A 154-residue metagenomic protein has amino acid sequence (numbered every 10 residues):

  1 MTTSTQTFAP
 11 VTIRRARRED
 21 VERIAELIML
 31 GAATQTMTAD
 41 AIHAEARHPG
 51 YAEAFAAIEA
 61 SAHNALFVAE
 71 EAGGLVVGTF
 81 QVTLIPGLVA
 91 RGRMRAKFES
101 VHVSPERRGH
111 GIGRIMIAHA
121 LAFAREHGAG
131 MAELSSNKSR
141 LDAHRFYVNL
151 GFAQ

Functional and structural regions predicted by a protein language model:
T12-E26: A short beta-loop-alpha structural element at the N-terminal edge of CoA-dependent acyl/N-acetyltransferase catalytic
R18, M29-A54: Conserved GNAT-fold acetyl-CoA-binding loop/helix
A56-V68, K97: A short helix-loop-beta-strand connector motif used in the catalytic cores of GNAT acetyltransferases and, in some
N64-F80: Conserved beta-hairpin
E70, P86, F98-R108: A short, internal acetyl-CoA/4′-phosphopantetheine-binding micro-motif in the GNAT/acyltransferase core
V82-V89: A conserved beta-strand-loop-helix scaffold within acyl/acetyltransferase catalytic domains
S100-V103, G109-A122, N149: Conserved acetyl-CoA-binding loop-helix of GNAT-fold acetyltransferases
A124-S136: Conserved GNAT acetyl-CoA-binding A-motif
